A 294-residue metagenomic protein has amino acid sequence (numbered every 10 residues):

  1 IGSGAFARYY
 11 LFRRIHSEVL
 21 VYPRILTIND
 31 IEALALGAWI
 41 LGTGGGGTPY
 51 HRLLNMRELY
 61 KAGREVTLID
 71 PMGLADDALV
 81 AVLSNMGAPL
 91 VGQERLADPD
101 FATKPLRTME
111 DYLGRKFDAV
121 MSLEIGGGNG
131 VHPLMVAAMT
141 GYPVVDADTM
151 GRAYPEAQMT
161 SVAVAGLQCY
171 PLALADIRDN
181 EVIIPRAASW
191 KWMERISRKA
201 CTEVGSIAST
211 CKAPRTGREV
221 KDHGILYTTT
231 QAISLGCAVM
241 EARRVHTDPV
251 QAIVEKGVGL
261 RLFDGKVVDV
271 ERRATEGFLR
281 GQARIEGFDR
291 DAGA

Functional and structural regions predicted by a protein language model:
I1-L20: N-terminal amphipathic/basic-hydrophobic helices that include classical n-h-c signal peptides and signal-anchor
Y22-A38, Y50-L260, G265-T275, Q282-E286 (+1 more regions): Non-transmembrane, aqueous-exposed alpha-helical and coiled segments at domain scale
L41: Conserved H-X4-D acyltransferase segment
G44: Extended, polar beta-sheet/loop recognition surfaces of beta-rich domains that mediate binding to diverse ligands
